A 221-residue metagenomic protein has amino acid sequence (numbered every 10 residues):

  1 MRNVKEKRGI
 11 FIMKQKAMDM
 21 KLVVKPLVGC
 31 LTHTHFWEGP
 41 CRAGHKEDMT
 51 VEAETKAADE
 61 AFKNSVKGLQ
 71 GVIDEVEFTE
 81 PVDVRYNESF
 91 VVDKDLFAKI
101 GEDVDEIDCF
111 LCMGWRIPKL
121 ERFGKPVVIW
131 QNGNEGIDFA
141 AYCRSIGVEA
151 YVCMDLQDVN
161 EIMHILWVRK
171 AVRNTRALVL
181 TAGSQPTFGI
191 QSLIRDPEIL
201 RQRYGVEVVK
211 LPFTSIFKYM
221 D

Functional and structural regions predicted by a protein language model:
M1-D221: An N-terminal assembly and electron-transfer interface module characteristic of large anaerobic redox and radical
